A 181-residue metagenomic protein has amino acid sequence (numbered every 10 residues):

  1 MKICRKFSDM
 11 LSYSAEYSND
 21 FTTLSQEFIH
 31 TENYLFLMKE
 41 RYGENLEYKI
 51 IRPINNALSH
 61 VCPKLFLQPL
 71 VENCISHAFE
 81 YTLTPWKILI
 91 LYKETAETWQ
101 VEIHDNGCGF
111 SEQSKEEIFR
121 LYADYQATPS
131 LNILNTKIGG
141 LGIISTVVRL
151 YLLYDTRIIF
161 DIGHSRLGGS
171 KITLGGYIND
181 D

Functional and structural regions predicted by a protein language model:
M1-D161, K171: Two-component histidine phosphotransfer core
I158, H164-D181: C-terminal end segment of the histidine kinase catalytic
